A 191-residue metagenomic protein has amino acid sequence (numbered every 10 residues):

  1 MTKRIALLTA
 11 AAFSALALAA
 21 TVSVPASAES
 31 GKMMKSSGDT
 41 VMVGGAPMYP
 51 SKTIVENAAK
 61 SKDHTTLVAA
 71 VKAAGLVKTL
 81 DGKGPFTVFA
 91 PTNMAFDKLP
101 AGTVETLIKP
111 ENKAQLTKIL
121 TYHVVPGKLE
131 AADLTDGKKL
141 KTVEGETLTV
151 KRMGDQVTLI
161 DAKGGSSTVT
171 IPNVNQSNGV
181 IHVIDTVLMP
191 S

Functional and structural regions predicted by a protein language model:
M1-F13: Bacterial N-terminal signal peptides that target proteins for export
T2-I5, S27-S191: Mature, structured domains of secreted/extracytosolic soluble proteins
S14-A15, E29: Short N-terminal signal/transit or membrane-insertion segments and the immediately adjacent low-complexity/disordered
L16-P25: C-terminal segment of classical bacterial N-terminal signal peptides
